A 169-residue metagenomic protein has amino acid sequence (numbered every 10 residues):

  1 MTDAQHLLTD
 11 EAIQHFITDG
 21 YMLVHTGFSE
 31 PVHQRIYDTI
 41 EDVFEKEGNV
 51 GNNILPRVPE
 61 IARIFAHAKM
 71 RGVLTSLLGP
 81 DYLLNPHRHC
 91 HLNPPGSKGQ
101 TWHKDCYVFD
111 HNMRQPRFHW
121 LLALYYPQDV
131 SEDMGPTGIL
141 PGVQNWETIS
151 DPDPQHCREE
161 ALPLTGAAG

Functional and structural regions predicted by a protein language model:
M1-P116: Non-heme Fe(II)-dependent double-stranded beta-helix
K98-A168: Catalytic core of non-heme Fe(II) oxygenases with the double-stranded beta-helix
